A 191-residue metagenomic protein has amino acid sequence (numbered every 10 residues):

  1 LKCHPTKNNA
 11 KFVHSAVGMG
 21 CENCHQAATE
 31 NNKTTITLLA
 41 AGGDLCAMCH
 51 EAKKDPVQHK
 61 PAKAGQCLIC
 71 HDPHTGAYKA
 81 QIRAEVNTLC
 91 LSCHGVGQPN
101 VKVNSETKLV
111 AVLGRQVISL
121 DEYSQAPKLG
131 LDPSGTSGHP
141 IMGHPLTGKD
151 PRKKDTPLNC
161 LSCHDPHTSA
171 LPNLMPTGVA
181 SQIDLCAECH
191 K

Functional and structural regions predicted by a protein language model:
L1-K191: Short sequence/structural segments immediately N-terminal
